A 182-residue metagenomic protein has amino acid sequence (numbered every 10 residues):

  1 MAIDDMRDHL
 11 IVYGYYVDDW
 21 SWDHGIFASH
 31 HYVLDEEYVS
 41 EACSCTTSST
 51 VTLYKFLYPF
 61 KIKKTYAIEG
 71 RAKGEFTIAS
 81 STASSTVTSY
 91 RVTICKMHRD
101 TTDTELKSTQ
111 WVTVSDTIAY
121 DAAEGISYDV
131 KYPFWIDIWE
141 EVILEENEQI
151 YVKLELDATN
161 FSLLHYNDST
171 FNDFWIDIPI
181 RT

Functional and structural regions predicted by a protein language model:
M1-E75, A79-T82, T86, W135-T182: Proprotein-processing/basic-patch segments
T88-S162: Aromatic- and Gly/Pro-enriched, solvent-exposed loop/edge beta-strand patches characteristic of beta-rich domains
